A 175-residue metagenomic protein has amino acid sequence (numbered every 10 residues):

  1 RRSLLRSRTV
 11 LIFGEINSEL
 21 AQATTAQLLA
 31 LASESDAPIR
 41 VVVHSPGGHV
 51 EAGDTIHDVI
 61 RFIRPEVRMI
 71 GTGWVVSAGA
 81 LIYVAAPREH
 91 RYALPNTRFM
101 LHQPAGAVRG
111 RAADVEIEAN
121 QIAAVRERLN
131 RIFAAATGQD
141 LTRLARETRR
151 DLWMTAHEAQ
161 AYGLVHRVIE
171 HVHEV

Functional and structural regions predicted by a protein language model:
R1-V175: Terminal-region recognition feature
